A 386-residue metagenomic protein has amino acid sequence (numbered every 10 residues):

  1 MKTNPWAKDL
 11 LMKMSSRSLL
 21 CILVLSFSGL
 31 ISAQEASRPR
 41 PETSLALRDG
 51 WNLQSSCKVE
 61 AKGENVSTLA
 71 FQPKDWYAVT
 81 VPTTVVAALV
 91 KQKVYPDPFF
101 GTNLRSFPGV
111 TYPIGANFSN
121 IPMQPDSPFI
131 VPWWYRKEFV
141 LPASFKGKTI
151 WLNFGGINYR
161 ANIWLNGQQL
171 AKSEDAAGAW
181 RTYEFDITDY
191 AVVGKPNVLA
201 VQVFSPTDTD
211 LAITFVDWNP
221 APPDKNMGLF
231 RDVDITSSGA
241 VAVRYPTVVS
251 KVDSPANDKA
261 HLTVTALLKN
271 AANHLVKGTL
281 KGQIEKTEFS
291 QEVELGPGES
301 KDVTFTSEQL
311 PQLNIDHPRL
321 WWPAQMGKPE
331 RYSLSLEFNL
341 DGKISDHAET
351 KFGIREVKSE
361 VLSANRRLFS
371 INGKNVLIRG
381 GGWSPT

Functional and structural regions predicted by a protein language model:
K2-L20: Bacterial N-terminal signal peptides that target proteins for export
S18-G29: Bacterial N-terminal signal peptides
A33-A116, V198, Q202-T209, L229 (+2 more regions): Accessory carbohydrate-binding/adhesion or oligomerization-edge regions at the termini of glycan-active proteins
E42, E337-T386: N-terminal carbohydrate-binding accessory modules
E42-L45, A221-D232, S237-T247, R355-I371: Low-complexity, Pro/Ser/Thr- and charge-rich linker/hinge segments at domain boundaries
Q54-K58, A88, P98, R105 (+3 more regions): Accessory beta-strand-rich segments of carbohydrate-active enzymes
F145-K148, A191-P196, P311-R331: Short glycine/proline/serine/threonine-rich loop/turn segments at secondary-structure transition edges
I163-L165, D258-P297, K301-V303: Beta-strand-rich binding/interaction modules
